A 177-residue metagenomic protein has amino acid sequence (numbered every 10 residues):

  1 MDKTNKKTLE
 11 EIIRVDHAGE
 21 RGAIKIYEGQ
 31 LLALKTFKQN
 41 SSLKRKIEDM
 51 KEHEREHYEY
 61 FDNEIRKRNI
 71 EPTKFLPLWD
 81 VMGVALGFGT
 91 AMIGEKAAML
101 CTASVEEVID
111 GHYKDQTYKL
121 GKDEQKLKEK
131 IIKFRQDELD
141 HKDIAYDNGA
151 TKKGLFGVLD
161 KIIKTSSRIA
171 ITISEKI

Functional and structural regions predicted by a protein language model:
M1-I177: Non-heme di-metal
